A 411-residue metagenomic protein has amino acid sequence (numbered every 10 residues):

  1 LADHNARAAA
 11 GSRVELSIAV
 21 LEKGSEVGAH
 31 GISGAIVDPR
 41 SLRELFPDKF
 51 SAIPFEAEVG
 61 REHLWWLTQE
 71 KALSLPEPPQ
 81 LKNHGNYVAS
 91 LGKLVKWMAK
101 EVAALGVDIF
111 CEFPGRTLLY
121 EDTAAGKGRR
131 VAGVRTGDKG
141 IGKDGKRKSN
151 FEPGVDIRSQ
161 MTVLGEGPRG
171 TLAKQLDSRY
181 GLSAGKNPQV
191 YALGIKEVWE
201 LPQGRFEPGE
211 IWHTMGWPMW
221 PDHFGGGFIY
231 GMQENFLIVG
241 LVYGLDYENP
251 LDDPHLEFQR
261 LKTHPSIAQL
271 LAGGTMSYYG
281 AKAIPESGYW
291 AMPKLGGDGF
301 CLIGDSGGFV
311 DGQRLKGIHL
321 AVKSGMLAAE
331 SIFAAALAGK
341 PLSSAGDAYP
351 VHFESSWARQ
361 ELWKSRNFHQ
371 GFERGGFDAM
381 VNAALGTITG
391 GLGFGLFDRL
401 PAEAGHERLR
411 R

Functional and structural regions predicted by a protein language model:
D3, G11-E15, A19, K23 (+6 more regions): Predominantly flavin-linked oxidoreductase catalytic cores and closely associated redox partners
H4-R7, G11-E70, L172, Q360: N-terminal FAD cofactor-binding segment of flavoenzymes
G11-L16, G308-R314, M326, E330-A379: Active-site-proximal substrate-binding core of FAD-dependent oxidoreductases
E26-S33, P39, E44, A57-K93 (+5 more regions): Redox-cofactor-proximal catalytic regions of oxidoreductases
P54-V59, L64-T68, A358-R411: Ferredoxin-type iron-sulfur electron-transfer modules and their immediate structural context
V88, S306-H319: Glycine-rich phosphate/pyrophosphate-binding beta-alpha loops
Q269-G280, K340-G346: Flexible, glycine/charged-enriched surface loops at secondary-structure junctions
A281-G312: FAD-binding beta-loop-beta segment adjacent to the flavin cofactor pocket
